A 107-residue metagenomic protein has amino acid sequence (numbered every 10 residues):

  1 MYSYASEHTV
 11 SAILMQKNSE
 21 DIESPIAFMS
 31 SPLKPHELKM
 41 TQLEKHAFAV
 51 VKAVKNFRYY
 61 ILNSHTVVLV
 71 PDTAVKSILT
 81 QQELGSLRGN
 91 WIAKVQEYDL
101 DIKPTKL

Functional and structural regions predicted by a protein language model:
M1-A5: Two-metal-ion RNase H-like nuclease active-site motif
E7-Q16: Acidic, metal-ligating active-site segments
H8, D21, I61-N63: A cross-taxa feature marking solvent-exposed loop/turn segments within ectodomains of secreted and single-pass membrane
K17, V51-L107: RNase H catalytic domain
E20-F48, D72-K76: A short, polar/acidic, helix/strand-boundary loop motif
